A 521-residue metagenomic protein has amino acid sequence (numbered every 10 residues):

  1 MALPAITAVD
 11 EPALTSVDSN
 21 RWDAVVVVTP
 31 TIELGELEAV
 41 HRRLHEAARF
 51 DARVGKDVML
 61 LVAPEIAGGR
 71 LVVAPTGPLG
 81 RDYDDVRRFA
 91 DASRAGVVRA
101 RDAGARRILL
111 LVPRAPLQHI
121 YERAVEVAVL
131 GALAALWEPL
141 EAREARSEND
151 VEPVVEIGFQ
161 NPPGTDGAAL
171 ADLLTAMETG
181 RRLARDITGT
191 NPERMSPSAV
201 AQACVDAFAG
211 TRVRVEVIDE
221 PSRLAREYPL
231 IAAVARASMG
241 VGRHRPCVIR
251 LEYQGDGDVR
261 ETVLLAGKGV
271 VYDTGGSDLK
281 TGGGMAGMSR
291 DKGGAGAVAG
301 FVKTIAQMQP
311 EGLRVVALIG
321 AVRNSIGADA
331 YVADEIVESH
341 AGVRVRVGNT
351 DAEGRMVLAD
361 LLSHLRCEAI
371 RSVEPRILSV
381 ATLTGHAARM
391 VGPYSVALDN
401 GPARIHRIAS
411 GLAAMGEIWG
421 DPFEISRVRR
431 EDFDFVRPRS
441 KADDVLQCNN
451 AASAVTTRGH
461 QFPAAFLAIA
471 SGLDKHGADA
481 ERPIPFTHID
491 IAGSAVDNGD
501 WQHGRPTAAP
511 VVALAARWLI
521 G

Functional and structural regions predicted by a protein language model:
M1-T262: Glycine-/small-residue-enriched capping loops at alpha/beta junctions
A2, E36, A184, A201-G521: A generic structural signal for tightly packed, nonpolar segments enriched in small/aliphatic residues
